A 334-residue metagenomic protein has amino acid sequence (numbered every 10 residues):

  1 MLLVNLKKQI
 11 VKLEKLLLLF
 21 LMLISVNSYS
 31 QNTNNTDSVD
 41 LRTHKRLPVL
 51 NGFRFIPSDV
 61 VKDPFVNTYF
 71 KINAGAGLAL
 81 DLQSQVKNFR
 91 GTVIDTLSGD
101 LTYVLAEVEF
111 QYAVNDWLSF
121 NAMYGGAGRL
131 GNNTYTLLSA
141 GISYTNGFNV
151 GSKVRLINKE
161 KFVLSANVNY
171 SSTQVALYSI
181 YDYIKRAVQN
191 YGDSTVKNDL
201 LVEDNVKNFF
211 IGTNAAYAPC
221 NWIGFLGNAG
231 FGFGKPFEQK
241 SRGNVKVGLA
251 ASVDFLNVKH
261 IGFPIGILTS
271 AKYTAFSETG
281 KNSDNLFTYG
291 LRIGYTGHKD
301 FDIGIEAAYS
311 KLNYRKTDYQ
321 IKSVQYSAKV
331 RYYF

Functional and structural regions predicted by a protein language model:
Q31-L82, E160-F162, N257-F263: Outer-membrane beta-barrel biogenesis signature
D40-K45, N73-E107, T134-A140, R315-K316: Surface-exposed strand-loop-strand hairpins of Gram-negative outer-membrane beta-barrel proteins
P57-D59, F70, A74, A106-Y112 (+8 more regions): Residues on the lipid-exposed face of transmembrane beta-strands in outer-membrane beta-barrel proteins
P64-T68, D100-A106, A140-F148, E203-I211 (+4 more regions): Residues that define the transmembrane beta-barrel architecture of outer-membrane proteins
F70-L78, A122-G126, A166-Q174, G227-F231 (+4 more regions): Transmembrane beta-barrel strands of outer-membrane/channel proteins
Q83-V93, F237-F334: Outer membrane beta-barrel transmembrane domains
A113-S119, A127, I157-K161, A218-W222 (+3 more regions): Outer-membrane beta-barrel channels and translocator barrels
G125-N244: Outer-membrane pore/translocation modules
